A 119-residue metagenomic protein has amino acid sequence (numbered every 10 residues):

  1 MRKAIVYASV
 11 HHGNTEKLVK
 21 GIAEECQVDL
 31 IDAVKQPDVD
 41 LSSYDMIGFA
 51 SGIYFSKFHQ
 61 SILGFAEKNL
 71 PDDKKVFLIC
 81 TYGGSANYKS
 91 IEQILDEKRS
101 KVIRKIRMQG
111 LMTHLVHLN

Functional and structural regions predicted by a protein language model:
R2-V6, V10, E24-I31, S43-A50 (+1 more regions): FMN-binding flavodoxin-like domain, especially the glycine-rich phosphate-binding loop
H12-K17: Short N-terminal binding/cap micro-motifs at the start of the first secondary-structure element
Q36-S43: Short amphipathic alpha-helix with an adjacent loop that forms part of the alpha/beta core around
